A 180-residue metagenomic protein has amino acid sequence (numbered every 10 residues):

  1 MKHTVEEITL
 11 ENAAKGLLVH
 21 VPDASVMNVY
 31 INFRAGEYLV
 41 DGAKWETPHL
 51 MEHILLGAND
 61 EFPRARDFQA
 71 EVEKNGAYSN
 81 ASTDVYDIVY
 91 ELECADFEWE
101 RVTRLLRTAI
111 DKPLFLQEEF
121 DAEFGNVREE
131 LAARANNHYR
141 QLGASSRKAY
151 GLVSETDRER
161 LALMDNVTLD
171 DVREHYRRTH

Functional and structural regions predicted by a protein language model:
M1-D67, L163, D170-H180: His/Glu-rich zincin catalytic helix
F33, D60, D67-T179: Acidic/histidine-enriched segments that form metal/cofactor-coordinating and catalytic pocket/exosite environments
